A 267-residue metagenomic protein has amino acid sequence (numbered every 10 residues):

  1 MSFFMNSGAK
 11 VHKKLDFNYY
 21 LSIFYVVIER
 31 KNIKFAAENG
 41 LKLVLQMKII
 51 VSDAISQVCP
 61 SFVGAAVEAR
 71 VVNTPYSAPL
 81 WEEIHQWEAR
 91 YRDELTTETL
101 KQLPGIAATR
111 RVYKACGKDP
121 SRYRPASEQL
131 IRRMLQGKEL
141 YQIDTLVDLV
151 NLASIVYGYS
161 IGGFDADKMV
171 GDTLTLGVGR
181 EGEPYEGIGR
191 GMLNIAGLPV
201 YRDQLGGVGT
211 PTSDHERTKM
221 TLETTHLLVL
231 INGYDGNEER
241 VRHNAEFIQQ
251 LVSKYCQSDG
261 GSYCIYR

Functional and structural regions predicted by a protein language model:
F3-H12, D16: N-terminal amphipathic/hydrophobic targeting modules at extreme N-termini, encompassing cleavable Sec/SRP-type signal
F4, K31-N32: Short linear segments in intrinsically disordered or otherwise low-structure-confidence regions
V11, Y19, I23, V27 (+2 more regions): Short, positively charged and aromatic/hydrophobic N-terminal segments
F17-N18, G206: N-terminal low-complexity, intrinsically disordered patches enriched in charged
E29-R30, S121: Short, intrinsically disordered low-complexity segments
V44-R267: Charge-biased, low-complexity intrinsically disordered regions
